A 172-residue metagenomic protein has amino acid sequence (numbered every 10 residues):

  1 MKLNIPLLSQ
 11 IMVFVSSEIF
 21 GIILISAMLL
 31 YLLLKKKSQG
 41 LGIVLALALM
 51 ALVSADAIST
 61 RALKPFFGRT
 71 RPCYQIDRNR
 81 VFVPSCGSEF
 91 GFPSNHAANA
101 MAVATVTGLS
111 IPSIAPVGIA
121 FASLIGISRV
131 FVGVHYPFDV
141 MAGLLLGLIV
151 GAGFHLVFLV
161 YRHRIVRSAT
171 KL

Functional and structural regions predicted by a protein language model:
M1-I25, S59-S88, A169-L172: N-terminal transmembrane-helix/juxtamembrane module of multi-pass inner/ER membrane proteins
L7, K37-I43, S110-V117: Membrane-helix interface segments
L24, A48, G118-F121: Hydrophobic alpha-helical transmembrane segments of polytopic
L24-K35, A100-T105: Hydrophobic, aromatic-rich transmembrane alpha-helices and their immediate juxtamembrane boundary segments
M28, S54, I58-L63, V150-Y161: Alpha-helical membrane-inserting segments
L29-S59: Interfacial segments of alpha-helical transmembrane regions
V53, A57-R61, G68-R69, M141 (+1 more regions): Membrane helix-loop-helix hairpins that form the core translocation module of multi-pass transporters
R80-L172: Membrane-embedded catalytic cores of phosphoryl/pyrophosphoryl-handling enzymes
